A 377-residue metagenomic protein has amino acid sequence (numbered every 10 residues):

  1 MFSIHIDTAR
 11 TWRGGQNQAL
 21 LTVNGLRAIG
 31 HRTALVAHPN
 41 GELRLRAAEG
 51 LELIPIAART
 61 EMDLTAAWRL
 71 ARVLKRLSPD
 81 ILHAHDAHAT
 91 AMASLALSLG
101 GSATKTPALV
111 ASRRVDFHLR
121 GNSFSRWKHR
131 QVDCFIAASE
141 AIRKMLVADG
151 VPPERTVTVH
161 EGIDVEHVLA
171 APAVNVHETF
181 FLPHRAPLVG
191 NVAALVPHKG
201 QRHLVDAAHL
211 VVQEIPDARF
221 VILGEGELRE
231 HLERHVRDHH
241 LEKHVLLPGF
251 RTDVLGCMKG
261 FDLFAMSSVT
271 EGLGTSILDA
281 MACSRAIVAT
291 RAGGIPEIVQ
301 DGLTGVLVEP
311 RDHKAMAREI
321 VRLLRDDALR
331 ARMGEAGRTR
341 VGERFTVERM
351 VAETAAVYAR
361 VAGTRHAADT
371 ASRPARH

Functional and structural regions predicted by a protein language model:
H5-T65, E227: N-terminal strand-loop element at the rim of the active site of nucleotide-sugar-dependent glycosyltransferases
R13-L21, P187, N191-Q213, F220-L223 (+4 more regions): A conserved mid-protein helix/loop that constitutes part of the nucleotide-sugar donor-binding site
V36-A37, A286-A289, V299: Short hydrophobic beta-strand element within catalytic cores of glycosyltransferases and related nucleotide-activated
P107-E140: A conserved, positively charged/aromatic
A141, G162: Carbohydrate-associated surface elements
V168-P183, A367: A short helix/loop element that forms part of the nucleotide-sugar donor recognition site in Leloir-type
F250, V269: Aromatic "clamp/platform" in nucleotide-sugar-dependent glycosyltransferases that forms part of the donor/acceptor
D301-G302, V306-H313, R322-D327: Conserved acidic donor-binding segment of nucleotide-sugar-dependent glycosyltransferases
